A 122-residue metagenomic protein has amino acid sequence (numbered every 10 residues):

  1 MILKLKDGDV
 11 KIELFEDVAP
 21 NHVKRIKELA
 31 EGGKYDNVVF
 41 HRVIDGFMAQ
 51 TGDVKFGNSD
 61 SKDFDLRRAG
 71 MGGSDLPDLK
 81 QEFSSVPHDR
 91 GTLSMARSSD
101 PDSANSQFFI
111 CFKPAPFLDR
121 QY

Functional and structural regions predicted by a protein language model:
M1-Y122: Cyclophilin-like peptidyl-prolyl cis-trans isomerases
